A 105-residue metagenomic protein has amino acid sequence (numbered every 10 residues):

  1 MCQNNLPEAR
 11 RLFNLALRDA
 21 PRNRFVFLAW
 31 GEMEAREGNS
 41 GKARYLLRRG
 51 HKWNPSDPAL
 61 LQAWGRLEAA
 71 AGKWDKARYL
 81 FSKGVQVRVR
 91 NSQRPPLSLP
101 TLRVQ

Functional and structural regions predicted by a protein language model:
M1-Q105: Alpha-helical solenoid scaffolds in eukaryotic macromolecular assemblies
